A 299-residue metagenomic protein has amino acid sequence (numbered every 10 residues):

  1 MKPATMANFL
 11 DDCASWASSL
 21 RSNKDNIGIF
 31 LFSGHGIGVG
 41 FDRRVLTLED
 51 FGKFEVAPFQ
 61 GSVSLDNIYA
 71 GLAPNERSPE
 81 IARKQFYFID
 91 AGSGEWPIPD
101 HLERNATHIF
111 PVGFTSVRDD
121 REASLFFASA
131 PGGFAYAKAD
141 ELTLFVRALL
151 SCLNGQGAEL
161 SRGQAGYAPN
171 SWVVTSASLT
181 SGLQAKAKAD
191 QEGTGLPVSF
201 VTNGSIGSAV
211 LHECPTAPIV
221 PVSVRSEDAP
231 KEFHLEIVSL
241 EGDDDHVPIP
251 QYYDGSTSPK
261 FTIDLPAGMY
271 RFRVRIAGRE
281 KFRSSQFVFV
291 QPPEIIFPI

Functional and structural regions predicted by a protein language model:
M1: Active-site catalytic motif of lipid deacylating hydrolases and related acyltransferases
A4-L102: Caspase-like (clan CD) cysteine peptidase catalytic core
I29, F86, S124, A209-V210: A structural signal for isolated positions on well-ordered beta-strands in alpha/beta enzyme cores
A82-G193: Active-site-proximal C-terminal subdomain of hydrolase catalytic domains
A158-H246, S256: Caspase-like cysteine protease fold
Y253-S256, I276-I299: Structured interaction patches on ligand/partner-binding surfaces of diverse proteins
S258-D264: Short, surface-exposed beta-strand/beta-hairpin micro-motifs centered on an aromatic residue
P266-G278: A short, solvent-exposed beta-strand micro-motif common in secreted/extracellular proteins
